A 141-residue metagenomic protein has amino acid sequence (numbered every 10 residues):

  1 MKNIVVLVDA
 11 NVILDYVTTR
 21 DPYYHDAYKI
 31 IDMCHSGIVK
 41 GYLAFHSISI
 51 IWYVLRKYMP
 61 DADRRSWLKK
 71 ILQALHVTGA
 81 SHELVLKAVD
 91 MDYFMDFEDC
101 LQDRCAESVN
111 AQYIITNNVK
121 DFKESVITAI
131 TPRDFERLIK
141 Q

Functional and structural regions predicted by a protein language model:
M1-Y42, R56-A62, E124, E136-Q141: Short, well-structured N-terminal submotif of metal-dependent ribonuclease cores
V5, K40, V77, I114 (+1 more regions): A residue-level structural signature of the nucleotidyltransferase/glycosyltransferase Rossmann-like core
N11-V12, H46, K120, R133: Alpha-helix/helix-capping structural signal
Y28, I38, I48-H76, S81-E83: Active-site-proximal, substrate-binding regions of enzyme catalytic domains and RNA-binding/basic surfaces
V54, M91-D92, V109-N110, S125-A129: Short secondary-structure transition/capping segments
R64-V85, F122-Q141: Short acidic, glycine/proline-enriched helix-loop-strand junctions
H76-V119: Active-site neighborhoods of divalent-metal-dependent phosphate/nucleic-acid chemistry enzymes
